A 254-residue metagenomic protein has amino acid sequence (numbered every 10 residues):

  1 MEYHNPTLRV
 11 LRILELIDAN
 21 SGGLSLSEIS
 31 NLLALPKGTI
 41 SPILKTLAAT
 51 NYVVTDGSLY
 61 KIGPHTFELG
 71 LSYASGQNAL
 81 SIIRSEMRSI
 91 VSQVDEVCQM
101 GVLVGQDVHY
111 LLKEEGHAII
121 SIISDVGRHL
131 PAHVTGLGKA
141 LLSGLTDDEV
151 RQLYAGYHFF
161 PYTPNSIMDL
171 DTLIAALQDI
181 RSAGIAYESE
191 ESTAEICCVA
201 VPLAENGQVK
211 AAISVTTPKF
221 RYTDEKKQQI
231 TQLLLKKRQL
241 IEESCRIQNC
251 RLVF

Functional and structural regions predicted by a protein language model:
M1-A74, L80, Q239: N-terminal helix-turn-helix
Y3-T7, L59, G63, G76 (+8 more regions): Short, structured helix-loop boundary elements
D18, G138, L142, T146 (+2 more regions): Short amphipathic alpha-helical signal-transduction/dimerization elements
Y52-T55, M100-G101, L203: A structural signal for short hydrophobic beta-strand segments in well-ordered beta-sheet cores
K61-G156: Amphipathic alpha-helical effector-binding/dimerization core of metabolite-sensing transcriptional regulators
N165-L240: Extended hydrophobic
R246-F254: Short, highly charged C-terminal tails/helix-capping segments
